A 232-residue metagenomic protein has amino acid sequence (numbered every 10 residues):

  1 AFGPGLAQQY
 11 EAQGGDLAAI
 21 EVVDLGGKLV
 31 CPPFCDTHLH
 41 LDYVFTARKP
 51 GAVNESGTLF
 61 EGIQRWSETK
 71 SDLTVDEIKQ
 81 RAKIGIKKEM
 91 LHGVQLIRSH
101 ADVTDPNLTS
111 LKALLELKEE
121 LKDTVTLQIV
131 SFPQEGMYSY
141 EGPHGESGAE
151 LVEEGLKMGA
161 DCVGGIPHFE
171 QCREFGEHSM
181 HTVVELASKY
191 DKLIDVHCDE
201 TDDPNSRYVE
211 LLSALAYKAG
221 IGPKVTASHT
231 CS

Functional and structural regions predicted by a protein language model:
A1-C31: Histidine-rich, glycine-flanked metal-binding segment
E21, P33-C35, I194, T226: Residue-level marker for buried hydrophobic side chains located in beta-strands that build the well-ordered beta-sheet
G27, H38, G93, V163 (+1 more regions): Conserved, mostly hydrophobic/aromatic
K28-P50, E200-D202: Di-metal (Zn2+ and/or Mg2+/Mn2+) metal-binding site signature of metallo-dependent hydrolases with the MBL/beta-CASP
F45-I78, G159-C162, Y208-T226, C231: Active-site gating loops and adjacent loop-to-helix segments of metal-dependent hydrolytic enzymes
E61-S71, R81-T109, A113-L115, K122-G136 (+3 more regions): Divalent metal-dependent hydrolysis catalytic cores, especially in the metallo-beta-lactamase
T109-K122, G142-S232: Histidine/acidic residue-rich metal-binding segments in metalloenzymes
Y138-Y140: Substrate-binding cleft and catalytic face of glycoside hydrolase catalytic domains, especially the flexible beta-alpha
